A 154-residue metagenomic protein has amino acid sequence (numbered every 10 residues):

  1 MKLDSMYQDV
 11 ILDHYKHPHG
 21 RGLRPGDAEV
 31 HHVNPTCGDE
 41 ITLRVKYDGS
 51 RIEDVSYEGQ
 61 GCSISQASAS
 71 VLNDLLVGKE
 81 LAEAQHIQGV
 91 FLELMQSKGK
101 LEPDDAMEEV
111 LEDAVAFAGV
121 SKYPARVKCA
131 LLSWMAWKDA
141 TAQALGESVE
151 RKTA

Functional and structural regions predicted by a protein language model:
M1-R21, P25, L81-A154: C-terminal binding/interaction regions
P18-G59: Structured beta-strand/loop patches that form or line metal/cofactor-binding pockets in enzymes
C37, C62, C129: Functionally engaged cysteine thiol sites
I41, S70, K128: Active-site phosphate/pyrophosphate-handling residues
G59, L76-G78, S133: A generic structural motif
G59-Q66: Short, thiol/selenol-centered motifs that function as redox-active sites or metal-ligating centers
S68-K79: Alpha-helical support elements that line or immediately flank enzyme active sites and cofactor-binding pockets
